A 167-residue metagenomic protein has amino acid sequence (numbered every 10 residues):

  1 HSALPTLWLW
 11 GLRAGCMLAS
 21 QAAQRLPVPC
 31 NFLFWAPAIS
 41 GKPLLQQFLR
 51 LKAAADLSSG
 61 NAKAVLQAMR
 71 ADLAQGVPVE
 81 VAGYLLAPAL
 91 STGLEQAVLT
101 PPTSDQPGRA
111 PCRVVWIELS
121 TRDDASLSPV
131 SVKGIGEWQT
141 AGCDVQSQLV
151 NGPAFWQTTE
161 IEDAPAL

Functional and structural regions predicted by a protein language model:
S2-A3, M17, P165-A166: Proteins with a high burden of low-complexity, intrinsically disordered sequence enriched in S/T/G/P/A and R, requiring
S2-R13: Alpha/beta-hydrolase fold nucleophile elbow
R13-G15, I39: Active-site-proximal loop/turn and secondary-structure-junction residues that shape catalytic pockets, frequently
G15, L26-P27: Repeat-solenoid scaffold signature
L18-A22: Hydrolases whose catalytic domains are alpha/beta-hydrolase-1, hotdog thioesterase, or metallo-beta-lactamase-like
P27-A141, V145-L167: The alpha/beta-hydrolase serine catalytic core
